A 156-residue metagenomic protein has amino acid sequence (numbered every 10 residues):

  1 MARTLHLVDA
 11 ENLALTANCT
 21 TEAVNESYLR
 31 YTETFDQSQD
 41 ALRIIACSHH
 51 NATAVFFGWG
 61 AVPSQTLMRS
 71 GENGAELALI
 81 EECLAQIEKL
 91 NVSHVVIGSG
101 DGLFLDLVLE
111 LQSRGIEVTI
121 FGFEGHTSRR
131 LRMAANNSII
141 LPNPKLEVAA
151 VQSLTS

Functional and structural regions predicted by a protein language model:
M1-A78, E117: Domain-level signal for Mg2+-assisted phosphodiester chemistry and nucleotide/NA-binding surfaces in nucleic-acid
H49-S156: Nuclease catalytic cores that cleave nucleic-acid phosphodiester bonds, predominantly acidic two-metal-ion
